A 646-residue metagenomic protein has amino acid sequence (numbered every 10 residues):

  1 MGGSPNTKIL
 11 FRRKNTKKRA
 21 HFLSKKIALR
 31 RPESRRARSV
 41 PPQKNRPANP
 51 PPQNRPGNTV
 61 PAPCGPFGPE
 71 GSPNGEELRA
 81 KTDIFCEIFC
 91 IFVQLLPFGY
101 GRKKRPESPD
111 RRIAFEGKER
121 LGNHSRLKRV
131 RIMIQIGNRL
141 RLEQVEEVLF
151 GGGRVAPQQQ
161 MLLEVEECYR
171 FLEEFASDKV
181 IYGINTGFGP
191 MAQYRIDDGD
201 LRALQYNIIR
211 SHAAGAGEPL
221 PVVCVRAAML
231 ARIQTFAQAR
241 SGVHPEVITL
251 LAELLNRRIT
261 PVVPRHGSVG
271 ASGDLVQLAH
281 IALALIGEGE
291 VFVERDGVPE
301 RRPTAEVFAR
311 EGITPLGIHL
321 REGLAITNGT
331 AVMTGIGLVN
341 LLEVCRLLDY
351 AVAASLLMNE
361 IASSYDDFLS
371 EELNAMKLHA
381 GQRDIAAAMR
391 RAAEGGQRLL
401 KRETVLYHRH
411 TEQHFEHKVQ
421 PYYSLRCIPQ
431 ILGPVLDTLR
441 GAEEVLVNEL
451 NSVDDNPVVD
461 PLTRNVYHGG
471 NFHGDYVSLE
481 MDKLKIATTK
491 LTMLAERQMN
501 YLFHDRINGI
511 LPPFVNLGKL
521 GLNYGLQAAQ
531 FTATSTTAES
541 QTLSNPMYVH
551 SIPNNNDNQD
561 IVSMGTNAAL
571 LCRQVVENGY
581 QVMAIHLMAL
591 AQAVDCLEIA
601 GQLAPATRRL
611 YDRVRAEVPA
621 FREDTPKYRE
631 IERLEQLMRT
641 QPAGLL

Functional and structural regions predicted by a protein language model:
G2-G3, E33, G57, G65-G71 (+5 more regions): Residue-identity detector for glycine
N6, N15, H21, N45 (+6 more regions): Intrinsic-disorder-associated, low-complexity terminal segments enriched in Asp/Asn/His/Tyr and depleted of Lys/Arg
I27, R31, R36-S39, N45 (+4 more regions): Intrinsic disorder/low-complexity segments
K118-I132: Short, Lys/Arg-enriched N-terminal segments with co-localized hydrophobic residues within the first ~10-30 amino acids
I134-D178, I208-P264, N359, E372-N374: Glycine-rich, flexible loop motifs
I134-M161, C168-F171, F175, L201 (+1 more regions): C-terminal auxiliary extensions adjacent to catalytic cores
Y182-L204, S211-F236, P264-I286, L316-T334: FAD-binding core of FAD-dependent oxidoreductases, characterized by glycine-rich FAD pyrophosphate-binding loops
